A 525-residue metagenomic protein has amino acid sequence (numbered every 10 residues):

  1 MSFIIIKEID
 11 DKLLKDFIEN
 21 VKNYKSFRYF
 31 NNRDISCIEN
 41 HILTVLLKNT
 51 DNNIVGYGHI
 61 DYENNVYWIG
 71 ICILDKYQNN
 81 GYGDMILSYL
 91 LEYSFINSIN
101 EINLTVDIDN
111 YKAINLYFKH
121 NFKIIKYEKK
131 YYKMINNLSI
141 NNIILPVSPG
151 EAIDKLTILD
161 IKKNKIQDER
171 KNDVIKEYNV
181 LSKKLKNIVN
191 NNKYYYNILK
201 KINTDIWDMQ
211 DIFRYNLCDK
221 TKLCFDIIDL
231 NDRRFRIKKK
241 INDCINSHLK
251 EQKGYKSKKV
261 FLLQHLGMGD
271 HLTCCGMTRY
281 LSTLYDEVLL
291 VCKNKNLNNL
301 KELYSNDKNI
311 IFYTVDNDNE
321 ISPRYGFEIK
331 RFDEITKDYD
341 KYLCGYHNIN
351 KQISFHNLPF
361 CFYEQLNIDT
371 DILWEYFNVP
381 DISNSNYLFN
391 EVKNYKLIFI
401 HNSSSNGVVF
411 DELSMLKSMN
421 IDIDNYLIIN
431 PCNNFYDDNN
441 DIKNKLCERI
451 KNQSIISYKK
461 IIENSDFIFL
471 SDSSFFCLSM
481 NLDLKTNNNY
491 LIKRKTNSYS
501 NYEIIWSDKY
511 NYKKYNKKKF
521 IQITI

Functional and structural regions predicted by a protein language model:
M1-K12, N137-S139: Conserved N-terminal entry element of GNAT/NAT acetyltransferase domains
E8, D16-K76, Y93: Acetyl-CoA-dependent GNAT
V66, S94-T105: Conserved GNAT acetyl-CoA-binding A-motif
N79-Y93, N115-K119: Conserved acetyl-CoA-binding loop-helix of GNAT-fold acetyltransferases
L104-I114, Y131-I135: Conserved beta-strand-loop-alpha-helix junction that forms the acyl-donor binding cleft
F118-Y127: Conserved acetyl-CoA-binding loop of GNAT-fold acetyltransferases
I140-S257: Anionic, Ser/Thr-rich low-complexity intrinsically disordered regions
K258-I525: Catalytic machinery of carbohydrate-active enzymes, primarily nucleotide-sugar-dependent glycosyltransferases
